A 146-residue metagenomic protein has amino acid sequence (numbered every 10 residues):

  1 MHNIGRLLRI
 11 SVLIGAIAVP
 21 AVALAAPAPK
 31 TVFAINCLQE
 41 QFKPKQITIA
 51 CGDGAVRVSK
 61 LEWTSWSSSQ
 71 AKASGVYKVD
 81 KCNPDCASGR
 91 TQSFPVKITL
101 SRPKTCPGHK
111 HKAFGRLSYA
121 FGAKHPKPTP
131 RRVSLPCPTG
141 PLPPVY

Functional and structural regions predicted by a protein language model:
H2-V12: Bacterial N-terminal signal peptides that target proteins for export
G5, P20-A21, P136: Glycine-centered secondary-structure boundary/capping sites
A18-F33: C-terminal region of N-terminal signal peptides and the immediate post-cleavage residues of exported proteins
P20-A23, W66, Y77-K81: A sequence-level detector of short, solvent-exposed, charge-rich linear segments
L24-P27, I49-A55, S88: Short, solvent-exposed secondary-structure boundary motifs
F33-S74: Short, surface-exposed binding/anchoring microloops in extracellular/periplasmic proteins
S74-Y146: Extracytosolic low-complexity repeat regions of secreted or lipid-anchored proteins
